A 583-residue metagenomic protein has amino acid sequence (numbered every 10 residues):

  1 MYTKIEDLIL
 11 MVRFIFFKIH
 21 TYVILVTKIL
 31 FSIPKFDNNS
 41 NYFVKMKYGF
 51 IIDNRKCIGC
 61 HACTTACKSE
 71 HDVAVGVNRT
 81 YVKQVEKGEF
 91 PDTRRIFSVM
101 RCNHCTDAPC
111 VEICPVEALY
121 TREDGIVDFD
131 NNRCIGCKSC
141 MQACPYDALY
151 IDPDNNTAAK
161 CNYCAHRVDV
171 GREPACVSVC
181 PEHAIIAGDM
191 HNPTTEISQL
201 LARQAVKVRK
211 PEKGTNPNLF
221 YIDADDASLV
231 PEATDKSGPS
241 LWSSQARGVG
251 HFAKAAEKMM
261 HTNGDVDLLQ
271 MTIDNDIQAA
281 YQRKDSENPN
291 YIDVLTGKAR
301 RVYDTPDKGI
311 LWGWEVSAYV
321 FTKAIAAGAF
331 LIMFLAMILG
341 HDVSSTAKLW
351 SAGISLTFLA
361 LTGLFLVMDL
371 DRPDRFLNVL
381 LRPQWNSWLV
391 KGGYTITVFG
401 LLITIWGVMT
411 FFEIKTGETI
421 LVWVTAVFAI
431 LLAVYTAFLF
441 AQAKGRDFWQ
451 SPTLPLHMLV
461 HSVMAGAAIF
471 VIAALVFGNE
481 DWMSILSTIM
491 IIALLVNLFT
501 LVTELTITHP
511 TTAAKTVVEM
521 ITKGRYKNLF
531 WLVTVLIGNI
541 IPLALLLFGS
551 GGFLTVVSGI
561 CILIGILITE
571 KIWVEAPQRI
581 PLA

Functional and structural regions predicted by a protein language model:
Y2, D7, H20, D37-Y42: Intrinsic-disorder-associated, low-complexity terminal segments enriched in Asp/Asn/His/Tyr and depleted of Lys/Arg
L8-L10, F17, L25, S32: Short hydrophobic targeting helices and cationic amphipathic motifs that mediate membrane/organellar targeting
Y42-V127, N132-I135, M141-A143, D147 (+1 more regions): Ferredoxin-type iron-sulfur electron-transfer modules and their immediate structural context
E86-R101, N132-R133, M141-A143, D147-K298: Flanking helices and flexible, charged tails adjoining ferredoxin-like Fe-S electron-transfer domains in multi-subunit
A246, Q578-A583: Short, highly charged, low-complexity non-transmembrane loops/tails of multi-pass membrane proteins
V294-D307, D374-F376: Membrane-proximal N-terminal segments immediately preceding the first transmembrane helix
L311-I325, M337-V343, P383-S387, Y394-I568 (+1 more regions): Long, contiguous internal "core" modules enriched in hydrophobic/ aromatic residues
I332-L335, H341-T395: Membrane helical hairpin/interfacial module
